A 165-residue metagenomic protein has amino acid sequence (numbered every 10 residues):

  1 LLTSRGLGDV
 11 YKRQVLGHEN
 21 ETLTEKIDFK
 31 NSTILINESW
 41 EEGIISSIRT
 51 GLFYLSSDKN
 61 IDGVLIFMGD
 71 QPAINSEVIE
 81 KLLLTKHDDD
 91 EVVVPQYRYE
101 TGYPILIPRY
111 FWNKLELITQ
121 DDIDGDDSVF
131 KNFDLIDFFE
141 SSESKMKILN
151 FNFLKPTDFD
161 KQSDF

Functional and structural regions predicted by a protein language model:
L1-Y11: Single conserved hydrophobic/aromatic residue that forms the stacking wall/gate of nucleotide- or nucleobase-binding
R5, N37, V92-V93, K161: Structured catalytic cores of enzymes that bind and process phosphorylated ligands/cofactors
G6-G8, D28-N31, F111, S142: Short, structured coil segments at secondary-structure junctions
K12-T33: Acidic donor-binding segment of Leloir-type glycosyltransferases
T22-L23, K114, D158: Phosphate- and divalent-cation-binding pockets in alpha/beta enzyme and binding domains that engage nucleotide-derived
N31-E42: Conserved donor nucleotide-binding strand/loop of the catalytic core
E41-L115: Conserved beta-loop-beta/alpha segment of the NTase-like Rossmann-fold superfamily that binds/positions NTPs
T119-F165: Conserved alpha/beta core of the MobA/IspD/sugar-nucleotide pyrophosphorylase nucleotidyltransferase superfamily
